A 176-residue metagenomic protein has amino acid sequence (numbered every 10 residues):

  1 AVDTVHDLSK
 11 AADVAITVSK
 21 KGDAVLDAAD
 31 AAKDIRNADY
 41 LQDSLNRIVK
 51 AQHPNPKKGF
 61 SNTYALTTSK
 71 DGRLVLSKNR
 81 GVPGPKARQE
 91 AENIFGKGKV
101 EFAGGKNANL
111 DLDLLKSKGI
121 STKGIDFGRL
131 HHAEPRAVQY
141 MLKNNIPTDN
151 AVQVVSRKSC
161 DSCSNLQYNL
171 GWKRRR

Functional and structural regions predicted by a protein language model:
A1-D126, L130, Y140-D149, V155-S159 (+1 more regions): Compositionally biased, low-complexity segments of secreted and virulence-associated proteins that act as
A133-E134: Amphipathic alpha-helical interface surfaces
